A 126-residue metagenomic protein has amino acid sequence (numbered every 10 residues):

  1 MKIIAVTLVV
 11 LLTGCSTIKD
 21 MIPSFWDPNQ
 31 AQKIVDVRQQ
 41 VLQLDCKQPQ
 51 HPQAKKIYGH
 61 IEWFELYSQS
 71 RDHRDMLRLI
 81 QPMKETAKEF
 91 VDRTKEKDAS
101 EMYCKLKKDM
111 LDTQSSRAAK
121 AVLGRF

Functional and structural regions predicted by a protein language model:
M1-T7: Sec-dependent signal peptide recognition, specifically the positively charged N-region followed immediately by
L8-V9, Q39, K97: Residue-level signal for mature regions of secreted extracellular proteins and peptides
L11-G14: C-terminal motif of bacterial Sec signal peptides marking the signal peptidase cleavage site
S16-K19: Bacterial signal peptide processing site
P23-K47: Post-signal peptide N-terminal segment of mature Sec-exported envelope proteins
P49-F126: Intrinsically disordered, glycine/charged-rich N-terminal periplasmic/extracytoplasmic linker segments that lie
